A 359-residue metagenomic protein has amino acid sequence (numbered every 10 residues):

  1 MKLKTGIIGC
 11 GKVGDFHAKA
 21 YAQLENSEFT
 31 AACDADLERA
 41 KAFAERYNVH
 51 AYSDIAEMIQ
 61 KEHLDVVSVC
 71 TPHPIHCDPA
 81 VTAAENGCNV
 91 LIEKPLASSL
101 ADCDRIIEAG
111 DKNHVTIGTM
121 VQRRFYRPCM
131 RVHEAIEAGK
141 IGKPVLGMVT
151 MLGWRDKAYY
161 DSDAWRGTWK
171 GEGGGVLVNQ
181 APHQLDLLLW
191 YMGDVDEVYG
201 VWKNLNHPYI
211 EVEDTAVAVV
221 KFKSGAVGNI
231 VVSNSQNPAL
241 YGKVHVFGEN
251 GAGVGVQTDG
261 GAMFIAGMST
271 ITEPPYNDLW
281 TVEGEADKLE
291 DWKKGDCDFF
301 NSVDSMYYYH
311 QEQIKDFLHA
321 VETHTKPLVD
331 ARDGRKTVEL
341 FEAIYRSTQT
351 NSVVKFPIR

Functional and structural regions predicted by a protein language model:
M1, V66-S68, W292, S302-V303 (+2 more regions): C-terminal helix-rich "cap/oligomerization" subdomain common to oxidoreductases
M1-Y47: N-terminal Rossmann-like dinucleotide-binding module
H17, D36, V49-A109, Y309: Beta-loop-alpha module in the N-terminal Rossmann-like domain of NAD(P)-dependent dehydrogenases, especially those
S53, I92, S98, I117-T119 (+2 more regions): Hydrophobic residues in well-ordered beta-strands that form the structural core
R105-R123, G142-G147: Rossmann-fold dehydrogenase core element
R123-I210, N351: Predominantly a Rossmann-like dinucleotide-binding segment in NAD(P)-dependent oxidoreductases
H245, N250-L328, R359: C-terminal glycine/acidic-rich active-site capping loop/insertion
